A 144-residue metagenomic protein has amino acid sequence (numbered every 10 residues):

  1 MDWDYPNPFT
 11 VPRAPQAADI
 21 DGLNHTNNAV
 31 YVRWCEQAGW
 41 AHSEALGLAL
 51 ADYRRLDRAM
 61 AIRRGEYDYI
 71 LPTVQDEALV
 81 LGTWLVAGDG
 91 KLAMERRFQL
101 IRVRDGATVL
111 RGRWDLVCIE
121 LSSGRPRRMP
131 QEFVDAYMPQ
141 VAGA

Functional and structural regions predicted by a protein language model:
M1-V80, V86-A144: Terminal targeting signals and extreme-terminal segments of soluble enzymes
